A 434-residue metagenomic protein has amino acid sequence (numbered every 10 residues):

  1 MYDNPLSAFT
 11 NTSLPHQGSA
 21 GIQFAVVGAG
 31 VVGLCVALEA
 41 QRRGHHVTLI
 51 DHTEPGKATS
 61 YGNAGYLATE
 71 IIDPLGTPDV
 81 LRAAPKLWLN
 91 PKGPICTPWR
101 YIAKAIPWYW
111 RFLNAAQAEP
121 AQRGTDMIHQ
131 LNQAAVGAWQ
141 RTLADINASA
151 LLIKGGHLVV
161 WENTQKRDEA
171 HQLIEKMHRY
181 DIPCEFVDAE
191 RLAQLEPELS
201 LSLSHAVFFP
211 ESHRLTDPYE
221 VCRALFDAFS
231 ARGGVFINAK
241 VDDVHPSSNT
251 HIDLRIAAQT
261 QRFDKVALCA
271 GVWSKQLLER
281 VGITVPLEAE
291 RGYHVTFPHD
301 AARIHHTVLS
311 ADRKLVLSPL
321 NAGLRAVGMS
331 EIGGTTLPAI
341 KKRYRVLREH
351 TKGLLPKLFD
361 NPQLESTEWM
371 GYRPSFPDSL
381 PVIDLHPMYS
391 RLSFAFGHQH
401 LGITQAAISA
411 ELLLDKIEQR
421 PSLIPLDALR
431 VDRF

Functional and structural regions predicted by a protein language model:
M1-F24, R42-R43: Extreme N-terminal leader/targeting segments of oxidoreductases
I22-L49: N-terminal Rossmann-like FAD-binding beta1-loop-alpha1 element of flavoenzymes
R42-G62: Glycine-rich FAD pyrophosphate-binding loop
N63-Y66, I71, L75-A115, D243-I252 (+1 more regions): Active-site substrate-recognition segment that forms the wall of the catalytic cavity or substrate channel
G65-A189: Dinucleotide-binding Rossmann-like beta1-alpha1 core, especially the glycine-rich loop that anchors the ADP
R123-V136, V159-E169, Q194-L195, F208-D227 (+2 more regions): Short beta-strand to alpha-helix junction loop
D168-Y180, L199-K265: Helical element adjacent to the flavin cofactor pocket in flavoenzyme catalytic cores
C184, P218, D312, G353-F434: C-terminal catalytic lobe of FAD-dependent flavoproteins
